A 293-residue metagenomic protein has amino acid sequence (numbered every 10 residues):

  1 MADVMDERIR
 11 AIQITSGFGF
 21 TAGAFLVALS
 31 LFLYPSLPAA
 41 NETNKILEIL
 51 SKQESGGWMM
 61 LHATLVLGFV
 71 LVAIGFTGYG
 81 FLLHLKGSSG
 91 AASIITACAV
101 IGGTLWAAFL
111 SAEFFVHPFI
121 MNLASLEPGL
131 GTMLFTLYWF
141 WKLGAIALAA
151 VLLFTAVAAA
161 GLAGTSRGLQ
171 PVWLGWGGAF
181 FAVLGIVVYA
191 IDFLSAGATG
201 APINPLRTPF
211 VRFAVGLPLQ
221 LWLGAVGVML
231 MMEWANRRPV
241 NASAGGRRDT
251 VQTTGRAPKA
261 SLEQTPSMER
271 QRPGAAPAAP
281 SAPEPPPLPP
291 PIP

Functional and structural regions predicted by a protein language model:
A2-L262, P266, G274, P291: Hydrophobic, aromatic-enriched alpha-helical segments typical of multi-pass transmembrane helices
Q271, A275-S281: A general signal for intrinsically disordered, low-complexity N-terminal leader regions
S281-I292: Intrinsically disordered, low-complexity proline-rich regions
